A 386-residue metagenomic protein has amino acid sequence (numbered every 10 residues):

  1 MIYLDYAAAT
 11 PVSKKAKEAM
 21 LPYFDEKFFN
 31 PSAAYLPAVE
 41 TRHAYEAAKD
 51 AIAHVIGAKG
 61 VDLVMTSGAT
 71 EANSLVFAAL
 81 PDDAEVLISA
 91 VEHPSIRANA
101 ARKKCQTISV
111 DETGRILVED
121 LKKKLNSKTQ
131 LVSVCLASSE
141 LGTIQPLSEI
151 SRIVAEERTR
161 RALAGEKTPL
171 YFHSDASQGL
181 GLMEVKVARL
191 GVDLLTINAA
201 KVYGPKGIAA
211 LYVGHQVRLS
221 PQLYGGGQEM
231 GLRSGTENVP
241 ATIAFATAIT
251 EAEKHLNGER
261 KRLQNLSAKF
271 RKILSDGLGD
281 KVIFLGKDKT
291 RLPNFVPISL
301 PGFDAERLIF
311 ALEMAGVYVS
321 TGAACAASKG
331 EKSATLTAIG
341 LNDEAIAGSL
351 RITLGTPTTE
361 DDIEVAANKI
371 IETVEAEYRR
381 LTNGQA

Functional and structural regions predicted by a protein language model:
M1-A386: Pyridoxal 5′-phosphate
